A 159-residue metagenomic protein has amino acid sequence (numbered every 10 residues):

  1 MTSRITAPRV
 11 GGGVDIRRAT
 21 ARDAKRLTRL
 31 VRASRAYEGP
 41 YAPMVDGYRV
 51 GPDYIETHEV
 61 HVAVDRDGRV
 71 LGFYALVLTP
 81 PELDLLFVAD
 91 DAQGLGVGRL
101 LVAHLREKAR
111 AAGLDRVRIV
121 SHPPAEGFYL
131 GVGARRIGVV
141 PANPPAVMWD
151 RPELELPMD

Functional and structural regions predicted by a protein language model:
M1-R22, M158-D159: Conserved N-terminal entry element of GNAT/NAT acetyltransferase domains
R18-L85, A89-D91, V102-H104, K108: Acetyl-CoA-dependent GNAT
E38, L95, A112-D115: Short coil/turn segments at alpha/beta junctions that flank glycine-rich nucleotide-binding fingerprints
V45, P123-P124, N143: Conserved beta-strand edge residues that scaffold enzyme active sites
A89-L95, P123: Active-site acidic-Proline motif in GNAT/NAT acetyltransferases
A109-H122: Conserved GNAT acetyl-CoA-binding A-motif
R118-V120, R135-L154: Conserved catalytic-core motifs of GNAT/GCN5-like acyltransferases
Y129: Conserved active-site tyrosine of GNAT-family acetyltransferases
